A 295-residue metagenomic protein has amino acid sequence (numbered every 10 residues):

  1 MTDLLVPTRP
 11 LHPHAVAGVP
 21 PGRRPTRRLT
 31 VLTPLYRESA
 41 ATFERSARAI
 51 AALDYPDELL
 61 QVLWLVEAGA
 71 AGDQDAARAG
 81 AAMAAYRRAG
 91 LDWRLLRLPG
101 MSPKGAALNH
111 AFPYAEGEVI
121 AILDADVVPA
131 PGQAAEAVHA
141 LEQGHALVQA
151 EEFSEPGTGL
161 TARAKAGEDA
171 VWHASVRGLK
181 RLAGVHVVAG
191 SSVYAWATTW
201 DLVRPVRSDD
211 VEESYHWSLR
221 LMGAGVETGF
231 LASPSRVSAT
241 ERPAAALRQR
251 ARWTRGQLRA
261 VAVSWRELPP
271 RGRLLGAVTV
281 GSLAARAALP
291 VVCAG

Functional and structural regions predicted by a protein language model:
M1-P25: N-terminal membrane-anchoring/stem segments of glycan-assembly enzymes
H14-R23, A183, E241-G295: Basic/Trp-rich segment in TM-proximal cytosolic loops or flexible interdomain/linker regions
R28-L32, Q61, H216: Cell-envelope/extracellular polymer assembly enzymes that use nucleotide-activated donors
R48-L59: Short, acidic, metal-binding catalytic loop of nucleotide-sugar glycosyltransferases
R87-A89, P103-A107, A111, G117 (+2 more regions): Long helical/loop segments within the catalytic core of UDP-sugar-dependent glycosyltransferases, especially the large
I120: Short aromatic/hydrophobic "clamp" motif used to bind/position activated sugar donors
V211-W217: Acidic donor-binding loop at a coil-to-helix junction in glycosyltransferase catalytic cores that engages
S218-R236: Catalytic donor-sugar/metal-binding loop of nucleotide-sugar-dependent glycosyltransferases
